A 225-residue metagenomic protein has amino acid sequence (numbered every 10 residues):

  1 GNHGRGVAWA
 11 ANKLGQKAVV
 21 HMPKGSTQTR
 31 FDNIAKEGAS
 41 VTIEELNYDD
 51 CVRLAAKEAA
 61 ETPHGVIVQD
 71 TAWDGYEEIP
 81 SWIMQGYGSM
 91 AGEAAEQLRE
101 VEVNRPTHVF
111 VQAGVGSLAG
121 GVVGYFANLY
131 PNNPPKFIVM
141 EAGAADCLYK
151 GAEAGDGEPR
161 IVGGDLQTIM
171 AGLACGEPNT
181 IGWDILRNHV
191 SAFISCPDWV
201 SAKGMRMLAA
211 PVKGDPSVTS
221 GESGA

Functional and structural regions predicted by a protein language model:
N2-A225: PLP-dependent amino-acid enzyme catalytic core
